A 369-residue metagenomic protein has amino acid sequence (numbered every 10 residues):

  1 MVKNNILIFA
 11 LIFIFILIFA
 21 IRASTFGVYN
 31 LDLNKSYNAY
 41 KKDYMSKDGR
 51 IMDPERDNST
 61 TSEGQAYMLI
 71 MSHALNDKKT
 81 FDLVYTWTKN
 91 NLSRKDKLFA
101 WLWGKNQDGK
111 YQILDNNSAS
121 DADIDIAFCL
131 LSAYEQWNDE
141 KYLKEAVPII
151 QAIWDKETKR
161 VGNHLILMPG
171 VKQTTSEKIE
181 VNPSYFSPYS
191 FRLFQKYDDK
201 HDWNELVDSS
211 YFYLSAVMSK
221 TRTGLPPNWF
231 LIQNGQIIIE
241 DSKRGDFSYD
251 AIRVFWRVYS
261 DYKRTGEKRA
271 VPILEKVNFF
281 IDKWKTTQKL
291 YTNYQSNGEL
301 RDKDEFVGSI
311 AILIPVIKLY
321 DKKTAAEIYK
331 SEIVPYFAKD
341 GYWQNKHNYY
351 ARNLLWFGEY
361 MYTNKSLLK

Functional and structural regions predicted by a protein language model:
M1-I12: N-terminal Sec-pathway targeting helices
F19-E63, H73-Q107, Q112-I113, G162-P169 (+4 more regions): Low-complexity, Ser/Thr/Pro/Gly-enriched N-terminal "stalk/linker" regions
F26-L31, K35, N58-S62, L143-K323 (+1 more regions): Extended ligand-binding clefts on enzyme/binding-domain cores
P54-N58, I70-A74, I113-N117, Q136-N138 (+3 more regions): Second-shell loop/turn segments in exported
N58-Q65, I113-Y134: Aromatic-rich carbohydrate-recognition surfaces in CAZymes
L69-N76, D125-E135, Y189-K196, W256-S260 (+2 more regions): Short glycine/serine- and small hydrophobic-enriched flexible loop segments
Y85, L130, L143-A146, I150 (+3 more regions): Inward-facing hydrophobic residues that define packing positions of alpha-helical scaffold repeats
G298-K369: C-terminal functional modules
